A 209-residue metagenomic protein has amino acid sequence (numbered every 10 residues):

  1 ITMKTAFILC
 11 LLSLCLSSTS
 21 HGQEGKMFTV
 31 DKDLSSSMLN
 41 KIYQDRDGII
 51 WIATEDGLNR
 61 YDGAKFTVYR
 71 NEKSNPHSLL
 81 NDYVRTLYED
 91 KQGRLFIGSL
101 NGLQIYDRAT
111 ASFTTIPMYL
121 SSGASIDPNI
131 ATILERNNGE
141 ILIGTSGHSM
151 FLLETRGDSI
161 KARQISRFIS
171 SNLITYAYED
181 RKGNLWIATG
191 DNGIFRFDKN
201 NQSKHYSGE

Functional and structural regions predicted by a protein language model:
I1-E209: Carboxylate-rich, polar loop motifs that coordinate divalent cations or form catalytic acidic clusters
